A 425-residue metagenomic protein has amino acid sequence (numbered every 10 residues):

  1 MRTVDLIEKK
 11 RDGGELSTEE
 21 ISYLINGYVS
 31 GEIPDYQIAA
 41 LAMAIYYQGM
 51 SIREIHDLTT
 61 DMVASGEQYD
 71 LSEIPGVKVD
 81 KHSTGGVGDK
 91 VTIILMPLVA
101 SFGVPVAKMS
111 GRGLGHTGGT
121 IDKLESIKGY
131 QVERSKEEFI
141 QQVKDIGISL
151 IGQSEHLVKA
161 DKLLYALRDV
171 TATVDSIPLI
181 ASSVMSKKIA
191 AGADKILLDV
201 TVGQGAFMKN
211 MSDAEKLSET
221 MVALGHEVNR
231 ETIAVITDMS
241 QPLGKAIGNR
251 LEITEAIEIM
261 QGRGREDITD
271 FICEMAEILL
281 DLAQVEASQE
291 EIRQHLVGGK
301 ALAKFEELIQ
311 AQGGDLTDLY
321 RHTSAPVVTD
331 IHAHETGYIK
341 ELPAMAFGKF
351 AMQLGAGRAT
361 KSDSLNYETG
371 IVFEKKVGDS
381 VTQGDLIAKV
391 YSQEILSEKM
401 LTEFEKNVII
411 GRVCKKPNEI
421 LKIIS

Functional and structural regions predicted by a protein language model:
M1-G88, I127, Q261, E307-A311 (+1 more regions): Acidic, glycine/proline-rich low-complexity segments that act as flexible tails and inter-domain linkers
D5, K10, E15-S17, Y28 (+6 more regions): Well-ordered secondary-structure scaffolds
Y47-Q48, I93-P105, K187-G192, E227-V228 (+1 more regions): Alpha-helix C-terminal capping segments
D61-S83, K136-A166: Self-splicing inteins and homing endonuclease
V77-A100, V104-H116: Glycine/serine-rich anion-binding loops at beta->alpha junctions that coordinate negatively charged ligand groups
M109, V143, I151-Q153, D199-G203 (+1 more regions): Short beta-strand segments
K123-S149, E219-G225, N229: A glycine-rich helix N-cap at a beta->alpha junction
K144-K195: Phosphate/diphosphate-binding glycine-rich loops and adjacent basic-rich segments that engage nucleotide
